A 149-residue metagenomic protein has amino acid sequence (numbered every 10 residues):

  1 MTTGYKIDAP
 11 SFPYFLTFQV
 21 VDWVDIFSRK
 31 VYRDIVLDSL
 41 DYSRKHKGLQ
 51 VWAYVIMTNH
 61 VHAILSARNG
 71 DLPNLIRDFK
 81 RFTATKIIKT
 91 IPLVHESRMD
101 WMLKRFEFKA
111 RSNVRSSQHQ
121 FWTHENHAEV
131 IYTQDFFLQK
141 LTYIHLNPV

Functional and structural regions predicted by a protein language model:
M1-V149: Short catalytic/metal-binding and nucleic-acid-binding patches
